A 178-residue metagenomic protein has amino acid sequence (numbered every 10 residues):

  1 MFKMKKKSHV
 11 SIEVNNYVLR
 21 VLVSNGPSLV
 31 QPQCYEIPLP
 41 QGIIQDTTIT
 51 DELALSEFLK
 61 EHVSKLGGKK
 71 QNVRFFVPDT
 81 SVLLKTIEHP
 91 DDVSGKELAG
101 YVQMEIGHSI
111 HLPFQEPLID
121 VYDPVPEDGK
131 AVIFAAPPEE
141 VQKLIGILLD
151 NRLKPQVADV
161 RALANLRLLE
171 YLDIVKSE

Functional and structural regions predicted by a protein language model:
M1-F2, V14-V18, E52-S56, E97-G100 (+2 more regions): A short linear-motif detector with a strong N-terminal bias
M1-L39, V73-F76, E170-E178: Gly/Thr-rich phosphate-binding beta-strand-loop-beta motif of the actin/hexokinase/Hsp70
L19, S28-L29, I44, V82 (+2 more regions): Generic "edge-of-domain/loop-turn" microfeature
V30-P32, Q41, A54-E57, V93-K96 (+2 more regions): Short, low-complexity, polar/charged sequence segments that are solvent-exposed and flexible
C34-S64: N-terminal phosphate-binding loop and adjacent alpha-helix
T48-I49, L53, P126-D128, L172-S177: Short, glycine- and charge-enriched coil/turn segments that flank and shape catalytic ligand pockets
G67-G68: Hydrophobic, helix-prone linear segments
N72, F76-D173: Active-site neighborhood for divalent-cation/phosphate handling
